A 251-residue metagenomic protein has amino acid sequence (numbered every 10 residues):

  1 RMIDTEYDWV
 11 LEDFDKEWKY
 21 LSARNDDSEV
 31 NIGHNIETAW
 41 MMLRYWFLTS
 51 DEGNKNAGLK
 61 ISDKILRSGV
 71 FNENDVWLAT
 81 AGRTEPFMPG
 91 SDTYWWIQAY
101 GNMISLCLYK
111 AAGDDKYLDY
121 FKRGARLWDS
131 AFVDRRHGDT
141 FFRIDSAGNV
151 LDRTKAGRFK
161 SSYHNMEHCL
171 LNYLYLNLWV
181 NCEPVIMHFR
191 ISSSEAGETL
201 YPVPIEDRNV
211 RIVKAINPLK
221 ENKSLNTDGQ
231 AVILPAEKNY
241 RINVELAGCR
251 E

Functional and structural regions predicted by a protein language model:
R1-E251: Glycan-recognition and catalytic cores of secretory/periplasmic carbohydrate-active enzymes
